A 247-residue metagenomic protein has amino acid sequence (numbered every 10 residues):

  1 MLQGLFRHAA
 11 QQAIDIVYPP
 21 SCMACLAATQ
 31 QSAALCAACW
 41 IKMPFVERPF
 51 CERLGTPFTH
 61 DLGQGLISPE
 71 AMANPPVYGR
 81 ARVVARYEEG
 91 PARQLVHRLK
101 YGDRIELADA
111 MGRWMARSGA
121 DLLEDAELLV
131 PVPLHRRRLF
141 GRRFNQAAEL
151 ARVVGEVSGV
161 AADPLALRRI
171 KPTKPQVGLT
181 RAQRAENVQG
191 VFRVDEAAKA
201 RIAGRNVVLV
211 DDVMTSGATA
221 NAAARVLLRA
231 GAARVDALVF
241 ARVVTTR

Functional and structural regions predicted by a protein language model:
M1-R247: Glycine-rich phosphate/pyrophosphate-handling loop used in enzymes and phosphotransfer proteins
